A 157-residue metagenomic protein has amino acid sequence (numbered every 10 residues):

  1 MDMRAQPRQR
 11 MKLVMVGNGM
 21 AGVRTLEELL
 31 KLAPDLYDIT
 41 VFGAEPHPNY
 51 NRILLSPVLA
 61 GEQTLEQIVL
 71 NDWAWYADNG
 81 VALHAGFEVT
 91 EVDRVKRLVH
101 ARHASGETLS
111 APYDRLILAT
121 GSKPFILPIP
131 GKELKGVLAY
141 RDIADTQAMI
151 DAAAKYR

Functional and structural regions predicted by a protein language model:
M1-R10, V14, W73-R157: FAD-binding core/adjacent interface of flavoenzyme oxidoreductases
R4-A82: Beta1-alpha1 glycine-rich phosphate/pyrophosphate-binding loop at the start of Rossmann-like nucleotide-binding domains
